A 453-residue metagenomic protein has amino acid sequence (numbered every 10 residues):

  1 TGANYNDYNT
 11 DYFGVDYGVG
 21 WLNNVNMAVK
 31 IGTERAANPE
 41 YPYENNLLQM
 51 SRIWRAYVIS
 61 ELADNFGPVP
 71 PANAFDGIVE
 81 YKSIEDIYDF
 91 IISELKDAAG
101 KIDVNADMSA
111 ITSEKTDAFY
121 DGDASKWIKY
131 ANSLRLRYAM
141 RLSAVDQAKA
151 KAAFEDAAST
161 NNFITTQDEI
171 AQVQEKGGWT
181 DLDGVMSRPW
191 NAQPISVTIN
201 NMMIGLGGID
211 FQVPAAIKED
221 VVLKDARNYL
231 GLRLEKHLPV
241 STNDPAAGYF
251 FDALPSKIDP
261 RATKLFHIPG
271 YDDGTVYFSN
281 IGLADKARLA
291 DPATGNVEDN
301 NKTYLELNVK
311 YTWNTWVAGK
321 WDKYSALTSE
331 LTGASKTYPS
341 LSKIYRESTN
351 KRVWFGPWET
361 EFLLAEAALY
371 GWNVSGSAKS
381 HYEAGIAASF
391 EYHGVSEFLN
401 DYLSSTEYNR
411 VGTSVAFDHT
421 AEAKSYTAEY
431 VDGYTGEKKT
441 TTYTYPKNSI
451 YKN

Functional and structural regions predicted by a protein language model:
G2-L363, A367-A384, A388: Structured, solvent-exposed acidic/aromatic patches
I164, E397-F398: Conserved active-site-proximal loop/helix segments of enzymes involved in bacterial cell-wall and related
S187-K236, L399-N453: Long, intrinsically disordered, low-complexity segments
E366, G371-N373, G394, E407 (+2 more regions): Glycine-centered secondary-structure boundary/capping sites
E391-E397: Extended hydrophobic/aromatic segments used for targeting, binding, or gating
